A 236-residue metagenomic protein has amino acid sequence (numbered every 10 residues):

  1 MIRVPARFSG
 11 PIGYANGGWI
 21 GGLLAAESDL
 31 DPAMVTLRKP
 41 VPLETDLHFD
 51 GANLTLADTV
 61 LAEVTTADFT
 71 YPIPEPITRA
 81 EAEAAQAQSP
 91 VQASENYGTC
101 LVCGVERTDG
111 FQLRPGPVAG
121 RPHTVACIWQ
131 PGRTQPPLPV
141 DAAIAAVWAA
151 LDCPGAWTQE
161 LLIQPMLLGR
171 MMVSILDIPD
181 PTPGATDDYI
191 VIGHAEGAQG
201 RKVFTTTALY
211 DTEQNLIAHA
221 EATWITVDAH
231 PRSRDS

Functional and structural regions predicted by a protein language model:
M1, A52-D141: Non-catalytic linker/capping segments at the edges of enzyme domains
M1-S9: Short, hydrophobic/aliphatic alpha-helical segments
F8, I12-A15, I20-F49, W148 (+2 more regions): Hydrophobic beta-strand-centered segment that forms part of the acyl-chain substrate-binding groove
P11, D58-T59, Q214: Detector for glycine-centered tight turns/loop "hinges" at secondary-structure junctions
P32, Q86, Q92, T124 (+4 more regions): Broad gene-expression machinery/nucleic-acid interaction feature
L37-K39, W129-P131, L209-D211, E221: Short, structured patches in soluble enzyme cores that scaffold and shape functional sites
Y97, L113-R114, V118, P122 (+3 more regions): Conserved mixed alpha/beta catalytic, RNA-binding, or beta-rich assembly cores of soluble enzyme, regulatory
V173-S236: Accessory, usually C-terminal, subdomains that scaffold auxiliary metal cofactors
